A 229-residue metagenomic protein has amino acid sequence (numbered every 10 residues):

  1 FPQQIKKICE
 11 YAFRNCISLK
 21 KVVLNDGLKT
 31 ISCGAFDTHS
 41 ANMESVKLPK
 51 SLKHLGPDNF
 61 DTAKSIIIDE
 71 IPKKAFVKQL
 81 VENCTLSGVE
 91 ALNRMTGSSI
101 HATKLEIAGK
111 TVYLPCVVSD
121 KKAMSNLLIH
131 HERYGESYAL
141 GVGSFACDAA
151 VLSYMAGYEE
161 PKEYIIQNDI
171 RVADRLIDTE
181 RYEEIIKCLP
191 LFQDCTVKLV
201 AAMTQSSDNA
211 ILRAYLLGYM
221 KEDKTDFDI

Functional and structural regions predicted by a protein language model:
F1-K7, I17-T30, S40-H54, T62-D148 (+2 more regions): Structural signature of tandem-repeat unit edges
C9-A12, S32-D37, D58-N59: Consensus positions within tandem repeat domains that build extended binding/scaffold surfaces
C147-K162, E184-C188: Repeat-mediated protein-protein interaction surfaces in helical alpha-solenoids
L176, M203-S207: Ankyrin-repeat helical register
Y182-L189, A210-G218: Ankyrin repeat structural motif
F192, S207-D208: Short coil/turn linking the two alpha-helices of tandem helical-hairpin repeats
K198-T204, L212: Eukaryotic adaptor/scaffold assembly regions
